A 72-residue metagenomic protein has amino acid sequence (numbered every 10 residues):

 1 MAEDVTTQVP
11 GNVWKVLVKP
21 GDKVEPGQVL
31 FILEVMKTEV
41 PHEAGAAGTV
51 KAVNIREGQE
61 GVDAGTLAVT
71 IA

Functional and structural regions predicted by a protein language model:
M1-N12, I32-G45, I71: Short beta-strand-turn/beta-hairpin segments enriched in glycine/proline and small hydrophobics that form edge-strand
P10, G21, V29, A47 (+1 more regions): ATP/adenylate-binding site constellation spanning eukaryotic-like Ser/Thr protein kinases, ABC-transporter
K15-K19, A52-Q59: Short histidine-centered loop motifs in beta-beta connectors
G21-L30, G58-A68: A structural signal for short beta-strand/turn segments enriched in small hydrophobics and glycine
E25-P26, T49-A52, V69-A72: Short, low-complexity, polar/charged sequence segments that are solvent-exposed and flexible
